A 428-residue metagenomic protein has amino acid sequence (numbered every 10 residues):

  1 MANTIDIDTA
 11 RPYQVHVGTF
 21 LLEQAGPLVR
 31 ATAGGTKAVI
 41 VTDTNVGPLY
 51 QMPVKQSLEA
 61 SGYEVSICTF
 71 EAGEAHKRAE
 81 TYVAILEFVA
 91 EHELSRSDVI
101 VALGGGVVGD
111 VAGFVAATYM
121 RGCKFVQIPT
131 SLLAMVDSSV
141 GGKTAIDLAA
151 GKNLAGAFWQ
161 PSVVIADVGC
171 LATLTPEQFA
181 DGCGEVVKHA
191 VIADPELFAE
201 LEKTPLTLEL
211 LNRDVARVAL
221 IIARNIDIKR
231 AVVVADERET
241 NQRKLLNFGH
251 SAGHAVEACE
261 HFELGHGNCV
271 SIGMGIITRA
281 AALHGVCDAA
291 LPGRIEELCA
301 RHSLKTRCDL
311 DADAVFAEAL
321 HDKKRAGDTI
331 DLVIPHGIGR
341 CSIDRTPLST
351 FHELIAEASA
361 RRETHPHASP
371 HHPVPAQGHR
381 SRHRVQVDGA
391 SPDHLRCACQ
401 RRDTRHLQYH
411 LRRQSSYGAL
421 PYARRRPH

Functional and structural regions predicted by a protein language model:
M1-V99: ATP/NTP phosphate-donor binding region
L94-V115, Y119-S131, T404-R405: A short, small-residue-rich loop immediately preceding and capping a beta-strand
V107-F114, M135, A255, Q414: Short glycine/serine/threonine-rich phosphate/pyrophosphate-binding segments that cradle anionic phosphate groups
F114-T207: A glycine/threonine-rich phosphate-anchoring loop and its flanking beta-alpha core in nucleotide/phosphate-binding
G184-V187, C287-H367: C-terminal charged capping/lid subdomain of soluble metabolic enzymes
E200, T204-A314: Active-site segments that bind and position negatively charged phosphate/pyrophosphate groups
H365-H428: Short, structured segments at the rim of ligand-binding sites
